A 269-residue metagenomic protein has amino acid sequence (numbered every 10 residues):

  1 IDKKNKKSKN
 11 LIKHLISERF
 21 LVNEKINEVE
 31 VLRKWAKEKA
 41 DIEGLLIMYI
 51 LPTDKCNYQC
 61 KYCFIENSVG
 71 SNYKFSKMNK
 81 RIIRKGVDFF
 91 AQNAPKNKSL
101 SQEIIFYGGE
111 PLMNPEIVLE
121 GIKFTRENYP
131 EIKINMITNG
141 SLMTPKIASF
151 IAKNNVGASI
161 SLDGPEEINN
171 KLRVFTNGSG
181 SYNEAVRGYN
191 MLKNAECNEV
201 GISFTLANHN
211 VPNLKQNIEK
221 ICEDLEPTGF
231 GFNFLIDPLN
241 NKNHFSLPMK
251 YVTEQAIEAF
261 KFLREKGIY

Functional and structural regions predicted by a protein language model:
I1-Y49: Long, charge-rich, low-complexity alpha-helical segments
K7, M78, I82, I117 (+4 more regions): Soluble or luminal CAZymes and related metallo-dependent hydrolases
E30-S149, K153-N154: Conserved alpha-helical substructure of the radical SAM core
Y49-L51, E103-Y107, N135-N139, S159-D163 (+2 more regions): A cross-family glycoside hydrolase active-site/sugar-binding cleft signature
V69-G70, P111-M113, G140-P145, G157-S179 (+2 more regions): Conserved radical SAM core fold
I132, V156, E196-N198: A short helix->loop->beta-strand "cap" motif at the edges of active sites that frequently abuts
A152-A158, L225-T228: Glycine-enriched alpha-helix->loop->beta-strand junction motifs that scaffold or abut catalytic
K171-V186, N190, N194-Y269: Radical SAM enzyme [4Fe-4S]-AdoMet core and its adjacent flexible, acidic and glycine-rich loops/tails across
